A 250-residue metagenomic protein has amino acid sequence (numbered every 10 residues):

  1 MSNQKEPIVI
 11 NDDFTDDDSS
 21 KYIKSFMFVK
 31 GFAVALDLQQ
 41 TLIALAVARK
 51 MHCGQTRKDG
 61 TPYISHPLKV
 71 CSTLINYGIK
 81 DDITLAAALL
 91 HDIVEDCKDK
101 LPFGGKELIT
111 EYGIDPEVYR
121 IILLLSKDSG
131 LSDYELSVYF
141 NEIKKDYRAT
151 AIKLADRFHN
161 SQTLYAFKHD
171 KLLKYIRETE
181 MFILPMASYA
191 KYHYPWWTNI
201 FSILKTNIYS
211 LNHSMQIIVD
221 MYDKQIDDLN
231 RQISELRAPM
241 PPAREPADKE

Functional and structural regions predicted by a protein language model:
S2-E250: Active-site helical microenvironments for divalent-metal-assisted chemistry
